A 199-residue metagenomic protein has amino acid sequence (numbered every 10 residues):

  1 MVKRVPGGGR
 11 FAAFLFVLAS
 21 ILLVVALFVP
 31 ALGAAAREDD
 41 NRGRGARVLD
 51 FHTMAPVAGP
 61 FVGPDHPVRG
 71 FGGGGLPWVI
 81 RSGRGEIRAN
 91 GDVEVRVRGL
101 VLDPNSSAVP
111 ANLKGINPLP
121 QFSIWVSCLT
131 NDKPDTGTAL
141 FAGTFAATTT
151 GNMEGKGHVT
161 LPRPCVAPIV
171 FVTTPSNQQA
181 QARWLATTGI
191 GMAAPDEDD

Functional and structural regions predicted by a protein language model:
M1-A13: N-terminal secretory signal peptides that target proteins for export/translocation
L15-P30: Bacterial N-terminal signal peptides
G33-I87, M192-D199: N-terminal segment immediately downstream of the Sec signal-peptide cleavage site in secreted/extracellular proteins
R69-P118: Short, surface-exposed binding/anchoring microloops in extracellular/periplasmic proteins
I87, G99, V126, V159 (+1 more regions): Hydrophobic side chains in beta-strands
V95, F122-I124, G155-G157: Hydrophobic residues positioned within well-ordered beta-strands of beta-sheet architectures
P110-K133: Extended low-complexity, serine/threonine- and proline-enriched intrinsically disordered segments
D132-D199: Helix-rich interaction surfaces within compact, conserved domain-sized segments that mediate assembly or partner
